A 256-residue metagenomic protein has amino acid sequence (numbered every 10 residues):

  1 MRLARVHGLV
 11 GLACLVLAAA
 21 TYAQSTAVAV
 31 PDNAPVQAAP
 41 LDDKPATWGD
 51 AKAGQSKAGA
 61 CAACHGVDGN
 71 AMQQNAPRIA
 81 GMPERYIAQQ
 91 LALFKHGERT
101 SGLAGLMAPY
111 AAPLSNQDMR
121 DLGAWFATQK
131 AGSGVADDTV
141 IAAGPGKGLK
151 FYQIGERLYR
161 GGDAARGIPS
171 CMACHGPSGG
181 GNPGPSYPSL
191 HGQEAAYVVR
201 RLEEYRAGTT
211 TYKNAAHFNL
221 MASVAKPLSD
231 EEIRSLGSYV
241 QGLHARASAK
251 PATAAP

Functional and structural regions predicted by a protein language model:
M1-K44, A92, G242-P256: N-terminal export/targeting leaders of redox proteins
A27-A58, M72-Q73, A136-A165, P256: Electrostatic cytochrome c docking/interface patches
D50, K57, P83, Q90 (+6 more regions): Stable alpha-helical elements in mature extracytoplasmic
A51, G69-E98, A108-P113, P145 (+3 more regions): Gly/Gly-Pro-rich "capping" loops immediately C-terminal to redox-active cysteine motifs in periplasmic/lumenal
C61-D68, L122, G155, I168-S178 (+2 more regions): The canonical Cys-X-X-Cys-His
V67, G97, Q129-G132, G161-G162 (+3 more regions): Generic structural signal for alpha-helix termini and adjacent loop/cap motifs
V67, L103-L106, H217-F218: Residue-level hotspots at or immediately adjacent to binding/recognition sites across diverse folds
A112-A136, I154-E156, S223-A252: C-terminal capping alpha-helices of c-type cytochrome domains
